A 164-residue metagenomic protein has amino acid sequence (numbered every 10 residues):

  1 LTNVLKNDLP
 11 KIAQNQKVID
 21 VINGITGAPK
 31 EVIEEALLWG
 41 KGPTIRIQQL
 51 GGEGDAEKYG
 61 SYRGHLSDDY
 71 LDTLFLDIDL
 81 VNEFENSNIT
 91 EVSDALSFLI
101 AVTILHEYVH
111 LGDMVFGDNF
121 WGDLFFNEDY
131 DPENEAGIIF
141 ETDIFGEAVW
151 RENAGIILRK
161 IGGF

Functional and structural regions predicted by a protein language model:
L1-F98, G112-F164: Predominantly extracellular/secreted Zn2+-dependent metalloproteases
A95-E107: Short alpha-helical catalytic segment bearing the HExxH-like zincin motif of zinc-dependent metalloproteases
